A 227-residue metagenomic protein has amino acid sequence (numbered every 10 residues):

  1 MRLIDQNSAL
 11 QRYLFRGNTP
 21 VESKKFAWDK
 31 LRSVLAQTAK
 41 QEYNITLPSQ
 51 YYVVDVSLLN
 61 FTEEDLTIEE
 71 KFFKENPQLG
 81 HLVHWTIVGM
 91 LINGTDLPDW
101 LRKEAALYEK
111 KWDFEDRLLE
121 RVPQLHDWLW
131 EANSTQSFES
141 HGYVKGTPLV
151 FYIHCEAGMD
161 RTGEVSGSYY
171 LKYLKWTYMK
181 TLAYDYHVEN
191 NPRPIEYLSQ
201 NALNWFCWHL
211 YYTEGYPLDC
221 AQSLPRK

Functional and structural regions predicted by a protein language model:
M1-Y152, E156-A157, E164-K227: Cys-dependent protein tyrosine phosphatase-like superfamily
